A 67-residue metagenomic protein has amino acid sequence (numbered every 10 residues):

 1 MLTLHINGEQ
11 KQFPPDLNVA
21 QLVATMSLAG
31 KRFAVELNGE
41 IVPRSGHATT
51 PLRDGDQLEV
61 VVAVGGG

Functional and structural regions predicted by a protein language model:
M1-G66: Ubiquitin-like/PB1-type beta-grasp interaction modules and other compact soluble beta-rich domains
